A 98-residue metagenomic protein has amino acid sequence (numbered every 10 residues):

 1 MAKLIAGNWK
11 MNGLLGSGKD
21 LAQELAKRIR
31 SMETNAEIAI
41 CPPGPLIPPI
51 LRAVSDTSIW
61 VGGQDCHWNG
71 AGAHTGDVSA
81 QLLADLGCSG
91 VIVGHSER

Functional and structural regions predicted by a protein language model:
M1-V78: Conserved N-terminal beta1-alpha1 strand-loop-helix module at the mouth
K10, P43, L83, G94-H95: Conserved, mostly hydrophobic/aromatic
A36, S96-R98: Glycine-rich, proline-tolerant flexible connector loops at the mouths of alpha/beta enzymes
D65, H95-S96: Short secondary-structure boundary segments
